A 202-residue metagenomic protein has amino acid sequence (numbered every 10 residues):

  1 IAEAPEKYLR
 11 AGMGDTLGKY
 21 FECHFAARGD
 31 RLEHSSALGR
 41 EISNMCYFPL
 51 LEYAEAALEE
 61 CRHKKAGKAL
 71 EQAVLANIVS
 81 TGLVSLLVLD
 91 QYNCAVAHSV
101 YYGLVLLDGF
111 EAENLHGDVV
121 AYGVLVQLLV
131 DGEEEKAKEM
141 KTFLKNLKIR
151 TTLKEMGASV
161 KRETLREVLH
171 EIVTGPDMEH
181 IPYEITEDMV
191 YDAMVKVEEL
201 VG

Functional and structural regions predicted by a protein language model:
I1-I42: A glycine/threonine-rich phosphate-anchoring loop and its flanking beta-alpha core in nucleotide/phosphate-binding
L17-F21, L70-V84, V124, L144 (+2 more regions): Short alpha-helical scaffolding segments that buttress acidic/His motifs in well-ordered protein cores
Y20-R28, A57, S80, L107 (+2 more regions): A short secondary-structure junction motif
L32-F143: Active-site segments that bind and position negatively charged phosphate/pyrophosphate groups
E133-G202: C-terminal charged capping/lid subdomain of soluble metabolic enzymes
